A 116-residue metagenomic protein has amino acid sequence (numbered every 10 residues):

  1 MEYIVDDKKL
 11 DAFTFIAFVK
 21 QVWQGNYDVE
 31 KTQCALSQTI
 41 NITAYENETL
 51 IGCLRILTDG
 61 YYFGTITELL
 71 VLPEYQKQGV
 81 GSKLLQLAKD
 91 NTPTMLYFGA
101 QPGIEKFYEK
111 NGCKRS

Functional and structural regions predicted by a protein language model:
M1, T49-C53, G64: Glycine-rich phosphate/pyrophosphate-binding loop shared by adenosine-nucleotide-utilizing enzymes
M1-V29: Short amphipathic alpha-helix that is part of the acyltransferase structural core
C34, T39-L54: Conserved beta-hairpin
T58-I66, Q76: A conserved beta-turn-beta hairpin within the catalytic core of GNAT-like acetyltransferases that forms part
V71, Q76-D90: Conserved acetyl-CoA-binding loop-helix of GNAT-fold acetyltransferases
L85, D90-G103: Conserved GNAT acetyl-CoA-binding A-motif
Y108: Conserved active-site tyrosine of GNAT-family acetyltransferases
N111-S116: Conserved acetyl-CoA-binding loop of GNAT-fold acetyltransferases
